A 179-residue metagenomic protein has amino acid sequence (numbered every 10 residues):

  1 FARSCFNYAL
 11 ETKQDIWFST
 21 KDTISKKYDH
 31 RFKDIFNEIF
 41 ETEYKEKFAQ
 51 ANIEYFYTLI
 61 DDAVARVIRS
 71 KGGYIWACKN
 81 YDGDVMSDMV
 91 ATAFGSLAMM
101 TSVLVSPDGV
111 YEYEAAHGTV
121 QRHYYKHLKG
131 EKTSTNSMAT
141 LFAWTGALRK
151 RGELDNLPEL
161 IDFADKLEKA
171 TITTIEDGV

Functional and structural regions predicted by a protein language model:
F1-T58: Glycine-rich phosphate/diphosphate-binding loop of Rossmann-like nucleotide-binding domains
R3-T12, D22-S25, D29, G146-I161 (+1 more regions): Phosphate/ribose-phosphate-bearing ligand recognition and processing surfaces, centered on ADP-ribose/NAD(+/P+) systems
F6-Y8, V64-V67: A generic local secondary-structure boundary/capping motif
I24-Y28, A65, V85: Short, well-ordered, mixed-charge alpha-helical segments that flank or form enzyme active sites
S25-K33, N37-E38, M89-L97, K129 (+1 more regions): Extended interaction regions within the primary functional domain
I39-F56, P158-K166, A170, E176-V179: Catalytic or ion-coupling anion/metal-binding cores of large enzyme and transporter domains
D61: Active-site loops and adjacent core secondary-structure elements that bind or stabilize anionic groups
V67-K166, T173-T174: Glycine-rich phosphate/nucleotide-binding loop
